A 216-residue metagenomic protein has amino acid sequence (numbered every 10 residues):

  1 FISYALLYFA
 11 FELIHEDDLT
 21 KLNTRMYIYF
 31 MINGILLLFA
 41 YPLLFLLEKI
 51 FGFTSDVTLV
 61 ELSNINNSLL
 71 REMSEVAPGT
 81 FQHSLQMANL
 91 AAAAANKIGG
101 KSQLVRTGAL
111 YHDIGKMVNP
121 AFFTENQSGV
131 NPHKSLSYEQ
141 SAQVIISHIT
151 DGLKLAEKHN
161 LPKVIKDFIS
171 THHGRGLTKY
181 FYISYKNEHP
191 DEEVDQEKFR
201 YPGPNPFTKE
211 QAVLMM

Functional and structural regions predicted by a protein language model:
F1-F81: Generic detector of multi-pass transmembrane helix bundles and their immediately adjacent loops in polytopic membrane
L70-M216: Divalent metal-dependent catalytic cores for phosphoryl transfer on phosphate-bearing substrates
